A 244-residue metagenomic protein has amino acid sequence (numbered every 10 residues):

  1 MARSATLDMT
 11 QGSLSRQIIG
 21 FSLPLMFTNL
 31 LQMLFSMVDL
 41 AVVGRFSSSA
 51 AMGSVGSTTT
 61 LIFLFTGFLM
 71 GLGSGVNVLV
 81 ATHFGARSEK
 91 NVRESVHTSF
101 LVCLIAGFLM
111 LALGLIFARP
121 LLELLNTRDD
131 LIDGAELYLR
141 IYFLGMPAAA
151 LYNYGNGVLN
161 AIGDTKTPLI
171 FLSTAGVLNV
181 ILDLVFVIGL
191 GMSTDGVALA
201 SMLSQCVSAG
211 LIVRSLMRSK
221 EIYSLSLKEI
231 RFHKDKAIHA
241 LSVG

Functional and structural regions predicted by a protein language model:
M1-S22, V80-G145, G189-G244: Short alpha-helical transmembrane segments in multi-pass integral membrane proteins
L23, D39, V76-N77, F117-A118 (+3 more regions): Hydrophobic/aromatic residues in alpha-helical transmembrane segments
L25-V78, Y142-A149, I238-G244: Transmembrane helix-bundle signature of multi-pass secondary active exporters and lipid flippases
L34-G53, L122-D129, V185-T194: Helix-terminus/linker motif at the lipid-water interface of multi-pass membrane proteins
M52-A112, A149-P168: Small-residue-rich hydrophobic transmembrane alpha-helices
L64, N179-L184, A209-V213: Hydrophobic transmembrane alpha-helices of multi-pass small-molecule transporters
G71, A112, G176-V177, C206: Hydrophobic/small/kink-forming positions within alpha-helical transmembrane segments of polytopic membrane proteins
C103, V158-I181, L199-M202: Alpha-helical transmembrane segments of multi-pass membrane transporters/permeases
